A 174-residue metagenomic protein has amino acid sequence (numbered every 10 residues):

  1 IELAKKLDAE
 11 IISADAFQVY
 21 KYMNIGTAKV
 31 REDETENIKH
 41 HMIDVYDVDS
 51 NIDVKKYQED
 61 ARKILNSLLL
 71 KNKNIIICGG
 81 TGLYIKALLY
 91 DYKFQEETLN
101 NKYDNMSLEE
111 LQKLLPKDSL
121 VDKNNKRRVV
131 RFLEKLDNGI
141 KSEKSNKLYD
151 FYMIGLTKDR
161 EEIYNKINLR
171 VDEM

Functional and structural regions predicted by a protein language model:
I1-M174: Phosphate/pyrophosphate-binding catalytic cores of soluble transferases and nucleic-acid-acting enzymes
